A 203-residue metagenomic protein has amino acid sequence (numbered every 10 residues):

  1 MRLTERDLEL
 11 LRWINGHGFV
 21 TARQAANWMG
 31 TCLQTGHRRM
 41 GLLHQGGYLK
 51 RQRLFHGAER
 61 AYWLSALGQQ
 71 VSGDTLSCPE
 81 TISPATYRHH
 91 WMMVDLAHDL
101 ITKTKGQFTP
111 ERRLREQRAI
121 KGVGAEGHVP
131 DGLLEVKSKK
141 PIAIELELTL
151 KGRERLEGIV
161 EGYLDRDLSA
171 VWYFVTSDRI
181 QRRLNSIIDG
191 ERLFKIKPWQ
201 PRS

Functional and structural regions predicted by a protein language model:
M1-E80: Nuclease-adjacent, charged terminal/linker segments that flank catalytic cores
G36, H128, R155-L156: Amphipathic coiled-coil/heptad-repeat helices and related helical stalk/stem segments that mediate oligomerization
M40, H44, L96-T104, Y163 (+1 more regions): Hydrophobic, Leu/Ile/Phe/Ala-enriched alpha-helical segments that form helix-helix packing faces
Q52-R53, P84-R88, A97, I101-A143 (+1 more regions): Active-site metal-binding core of divalent-cation-utilizing nuclease and nuclease-like domains
S77-M93: A short, highly charged nucleic-acid-interacting micro-segment common to nuclease and nuclease-linked defense proteins
P141, L148-R192: Catalytic cores of nucleic-acid endonucleases
E191-S203: Charged, structured surface patches that assemble and position nucleic-acid processing machinery
